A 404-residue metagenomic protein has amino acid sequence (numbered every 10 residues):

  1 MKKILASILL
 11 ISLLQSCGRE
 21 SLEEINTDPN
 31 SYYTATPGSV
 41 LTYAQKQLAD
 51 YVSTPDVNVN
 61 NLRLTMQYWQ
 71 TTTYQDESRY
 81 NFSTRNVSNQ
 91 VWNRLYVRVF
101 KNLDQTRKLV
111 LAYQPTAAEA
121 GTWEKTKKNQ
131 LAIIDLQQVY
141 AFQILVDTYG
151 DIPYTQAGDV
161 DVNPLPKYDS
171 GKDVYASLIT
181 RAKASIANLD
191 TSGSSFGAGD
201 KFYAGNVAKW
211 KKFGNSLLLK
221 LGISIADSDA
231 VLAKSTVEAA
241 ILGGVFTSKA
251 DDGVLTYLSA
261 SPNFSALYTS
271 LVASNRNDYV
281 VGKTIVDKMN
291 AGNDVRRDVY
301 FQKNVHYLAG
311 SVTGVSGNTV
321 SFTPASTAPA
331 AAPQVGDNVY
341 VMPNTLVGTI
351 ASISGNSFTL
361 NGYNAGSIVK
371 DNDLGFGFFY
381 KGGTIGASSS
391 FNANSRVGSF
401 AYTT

Functional and structural regions predicted by a protein language model:
M1-Q15: Sec-dependent bacterial lipoprotein signal peptides
C17-Q90, R94, Q105, L111-A118: Membrane-proximal, proline-rich intrinsically disordered regions
T73-P153, D159-A176, T180-G197: Conserved, well-structured interaction surfaces
A176-S177, K183-K249: Internal, well-ordered domain-core segments that constitute the primary functional module of diverse proteins
E238-Y307, D373-T404: Extended ligand-binding clefts on enzyme/binding-domain cores
Y307-K370: Autoprocessing Asn-cyclization modules and mimics
